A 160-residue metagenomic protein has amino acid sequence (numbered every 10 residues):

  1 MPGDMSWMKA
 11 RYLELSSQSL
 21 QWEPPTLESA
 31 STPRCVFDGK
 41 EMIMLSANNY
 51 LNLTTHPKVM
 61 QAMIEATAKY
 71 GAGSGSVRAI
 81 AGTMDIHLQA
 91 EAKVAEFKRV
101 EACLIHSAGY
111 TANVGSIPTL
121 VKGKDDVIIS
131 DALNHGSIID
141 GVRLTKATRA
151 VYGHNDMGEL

Functional and structural regions predicted by a protein language model:
D4-A10, S16-Y70: N-terminal "arm"/small-domain region of PLP-dependent enzymes with the aminotransferase-like
L45, H106, Y152: Hydrophobic residues at beta-strand termini and immediately following loops that shape nucleotide-binding pockets
Q61-G109: Conserved N-terminal alpha-helix of the aminotransferase class I/II PLP-enzyme fold
E91, S116-T119, I139-R143: Short acidic, glycine/serine/threonine-rich loops at helix termini
E96-K98, P118-K122: Glycine-rich helix-loop-beta junction characteristic of Rossmann-like nucleotide cofactor-binding loops
I105, Y110-S116, G136-I138: Short glycine/serine/threonine-rich phosphate/pyrophosphate-binding segments that cradle anionic phosphate groups
D126-L160: PLP-dependent aminotransferase-class I/II
